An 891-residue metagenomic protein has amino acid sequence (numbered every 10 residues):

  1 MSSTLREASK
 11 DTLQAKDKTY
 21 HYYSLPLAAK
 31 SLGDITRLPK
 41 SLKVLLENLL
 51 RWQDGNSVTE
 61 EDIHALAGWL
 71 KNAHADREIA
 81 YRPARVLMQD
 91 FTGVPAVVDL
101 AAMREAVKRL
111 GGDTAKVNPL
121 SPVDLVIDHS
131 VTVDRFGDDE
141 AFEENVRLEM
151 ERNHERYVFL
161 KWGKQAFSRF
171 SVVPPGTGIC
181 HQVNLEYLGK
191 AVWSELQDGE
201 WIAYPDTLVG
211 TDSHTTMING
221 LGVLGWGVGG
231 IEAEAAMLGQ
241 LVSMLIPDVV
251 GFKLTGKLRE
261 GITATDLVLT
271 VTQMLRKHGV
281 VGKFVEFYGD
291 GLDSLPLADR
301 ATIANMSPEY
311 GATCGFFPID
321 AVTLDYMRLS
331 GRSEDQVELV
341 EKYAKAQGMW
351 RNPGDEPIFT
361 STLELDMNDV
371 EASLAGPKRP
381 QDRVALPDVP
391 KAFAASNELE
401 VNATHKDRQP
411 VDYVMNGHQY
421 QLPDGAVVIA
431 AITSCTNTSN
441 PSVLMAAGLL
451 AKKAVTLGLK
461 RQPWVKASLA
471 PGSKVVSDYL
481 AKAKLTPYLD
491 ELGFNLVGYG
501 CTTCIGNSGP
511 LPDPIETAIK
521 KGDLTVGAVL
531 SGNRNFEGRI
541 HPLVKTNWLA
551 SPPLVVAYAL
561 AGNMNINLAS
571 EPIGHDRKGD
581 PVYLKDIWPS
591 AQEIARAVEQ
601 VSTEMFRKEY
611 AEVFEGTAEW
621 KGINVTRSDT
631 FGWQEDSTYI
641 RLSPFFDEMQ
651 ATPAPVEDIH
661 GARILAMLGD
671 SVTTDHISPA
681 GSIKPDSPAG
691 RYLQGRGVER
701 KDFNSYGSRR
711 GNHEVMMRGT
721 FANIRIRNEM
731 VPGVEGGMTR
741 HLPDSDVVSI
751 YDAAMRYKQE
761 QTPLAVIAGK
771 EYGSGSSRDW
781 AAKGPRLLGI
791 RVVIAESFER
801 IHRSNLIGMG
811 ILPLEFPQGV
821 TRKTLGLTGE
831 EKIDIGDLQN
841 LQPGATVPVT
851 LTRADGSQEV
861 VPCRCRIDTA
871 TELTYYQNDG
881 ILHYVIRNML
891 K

Functional and structural regions predicted by a protein language model:
M1-K891: Fe-S-dependent hydro-lyases/dehydratases of central metabolism
